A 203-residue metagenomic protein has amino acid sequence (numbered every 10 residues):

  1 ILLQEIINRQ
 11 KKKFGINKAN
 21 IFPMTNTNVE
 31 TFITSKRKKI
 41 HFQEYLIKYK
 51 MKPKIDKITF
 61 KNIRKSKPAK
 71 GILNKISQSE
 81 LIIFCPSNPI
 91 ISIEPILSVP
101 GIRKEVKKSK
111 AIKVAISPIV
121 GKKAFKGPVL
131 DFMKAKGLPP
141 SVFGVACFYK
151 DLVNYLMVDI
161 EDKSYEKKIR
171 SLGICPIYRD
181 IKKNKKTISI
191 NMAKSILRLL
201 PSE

Functional and structural regions predicted by a protein language model:
I1-F60: Electropositive, gly/pro-rich neighborhoods at or near active sites that engage anionic ligands
D56-I76: Active-site glycine-rich loop that binds ribose-phosphate moieties when present
S79: An anion/phosphate-binding loop that grips the pyrophosphate of nucleotide cofactors and donors
I83-C85, V114-I116, M157: Structural motif
P95-R103: Charged helix-capping and loop-helix junction motifs
K104-K110, K150-D151: Short, conserved loop/helix-junction motifs that constitute active-site signature segments in enzyme catalytic cores
K108-K113, I174: A short helix->loop->beta-strand "cap" motif at the edges of active sites that frequently abuts
K126-E203: C-terminal functional extensions of proteins
